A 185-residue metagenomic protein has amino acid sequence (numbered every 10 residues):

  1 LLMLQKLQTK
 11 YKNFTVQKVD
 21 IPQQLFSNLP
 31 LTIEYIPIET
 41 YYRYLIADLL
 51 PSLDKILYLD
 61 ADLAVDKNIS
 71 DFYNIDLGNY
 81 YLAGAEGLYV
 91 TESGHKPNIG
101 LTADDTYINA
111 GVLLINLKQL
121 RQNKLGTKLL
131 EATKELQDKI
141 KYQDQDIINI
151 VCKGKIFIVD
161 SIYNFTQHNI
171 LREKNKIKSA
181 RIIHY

Functional and structural regions predicted by a protein language model:
L1-Y185: Glycosyltransferase catalytic domains, chiefly GT-A lineage
